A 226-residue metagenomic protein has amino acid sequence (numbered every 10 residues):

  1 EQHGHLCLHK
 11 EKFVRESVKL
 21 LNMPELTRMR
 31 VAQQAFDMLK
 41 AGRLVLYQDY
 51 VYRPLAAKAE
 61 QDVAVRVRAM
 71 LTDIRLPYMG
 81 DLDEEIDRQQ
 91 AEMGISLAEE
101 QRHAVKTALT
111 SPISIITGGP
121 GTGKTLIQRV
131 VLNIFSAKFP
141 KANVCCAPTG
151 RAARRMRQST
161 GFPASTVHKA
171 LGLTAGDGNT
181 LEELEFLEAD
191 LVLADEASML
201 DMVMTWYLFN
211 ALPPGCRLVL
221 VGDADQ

Functional and structural regions predicted by a protein language model:
E1-Q226: Conserved ATP-binding/catalytic motifs of P-loop helicase motor domains
